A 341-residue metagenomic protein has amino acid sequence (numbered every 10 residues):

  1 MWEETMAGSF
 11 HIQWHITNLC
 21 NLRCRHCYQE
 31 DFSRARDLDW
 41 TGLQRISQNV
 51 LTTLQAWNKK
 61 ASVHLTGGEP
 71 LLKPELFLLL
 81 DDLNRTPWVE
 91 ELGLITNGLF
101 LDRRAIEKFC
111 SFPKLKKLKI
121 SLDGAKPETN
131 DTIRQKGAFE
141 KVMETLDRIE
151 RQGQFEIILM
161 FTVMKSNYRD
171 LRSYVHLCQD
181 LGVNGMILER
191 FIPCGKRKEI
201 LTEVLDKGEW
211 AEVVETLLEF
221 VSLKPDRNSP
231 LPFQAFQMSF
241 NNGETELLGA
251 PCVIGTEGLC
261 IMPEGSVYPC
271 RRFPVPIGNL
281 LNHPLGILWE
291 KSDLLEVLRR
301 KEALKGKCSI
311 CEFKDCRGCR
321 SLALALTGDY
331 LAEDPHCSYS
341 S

Functional and structural regions predicted by a protein language model:
M1-F10, E30, G249, V267 (+1 more regions): Flexible mid-to-C-terminal extensions adjoining Fe-S/redox cofactors in radical SAM and related proteins
M1-F112, K116: Conserved alpha-helical substructure of the radical SAM core
A7, N58, P87, P113 (+5 more regions): Structured loop/turn residues at beta-strand edges in well-structured enzyme cores
H15, S33-L38, S111-I254, G258-Y268 (+1 more regions): Radical SAM enzyme [4Fe-4S]-AdoMet core and its adjacent flexible, acidic and glycine-rich loops/tails across
C20, C24, G265, L285: Conserved, mostly hydrophobic/aromatic
D31, G67, T96, L122 (+3 more regions): Residues that line or immediately flank small-molecule/substrate-binding pockets and catalytic motifs
D31, L54, P74, P87 (+5 more regions): A general structural signal marking secondary-structure boundaries and capping sites
E69-P70, F100, K126, R197 (+2 more regions): Gly/Ser/Thr-rich beta-alpha loop segments that engage phosphate groups in nucleotides
